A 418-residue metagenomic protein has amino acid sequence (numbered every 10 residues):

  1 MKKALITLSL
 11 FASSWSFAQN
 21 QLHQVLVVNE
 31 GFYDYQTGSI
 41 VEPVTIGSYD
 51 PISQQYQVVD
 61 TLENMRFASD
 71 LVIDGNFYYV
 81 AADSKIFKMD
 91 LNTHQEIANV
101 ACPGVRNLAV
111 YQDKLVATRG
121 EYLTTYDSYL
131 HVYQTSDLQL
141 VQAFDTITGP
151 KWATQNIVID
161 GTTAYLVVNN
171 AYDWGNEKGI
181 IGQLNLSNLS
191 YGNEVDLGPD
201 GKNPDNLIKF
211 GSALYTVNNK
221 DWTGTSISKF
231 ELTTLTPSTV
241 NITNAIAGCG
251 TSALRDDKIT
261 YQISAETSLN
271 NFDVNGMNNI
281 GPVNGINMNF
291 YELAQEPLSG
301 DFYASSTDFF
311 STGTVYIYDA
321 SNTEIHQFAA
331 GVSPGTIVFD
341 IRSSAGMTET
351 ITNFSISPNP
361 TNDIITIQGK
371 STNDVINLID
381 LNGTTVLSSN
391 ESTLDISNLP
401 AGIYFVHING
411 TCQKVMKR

Functional and structural regions predicted by a protein language model:
Q36-E42, A81, Y122-S128, Y172-G179 (+3 more regions): Short, solvent-exposed loop/turn segments at conserved positions within beta-propeller repeat blades
P51-S53, D90-H94, Q134-L138, N185-L189 (+3 more regions): Short loop/turn segments that connect beta-strands within beta-propeller blades
Q54-E63, H94-V100, Q139-I147, S190-L197 (+3 more regions): A short beta-strand motif characteristic of beta-propeller blades
N64-D74, P103-Q112, G149-I159, P199-F210 (+3 more regions): Repeated scaffold domains used in trafficking and secretory/extracellular systems, primarily beta-propellers
D308, T312-S343: Blade-level signature of beta-propeller repeat domains, shared across WD40, Kelch, NHL, RCC1 and BNR/Asp-box propellers
D340-S357, D363, T385: Residue-level detector of functionally pivotal "anchor" positions at catalytic/ligand-binding pockets or at interdomain
L378-V386, Y404: Short, glycine-anchored, charge-dense loop/turn motifs used at functional sites
I403-R418: C-terminal tail/sorting-segment detector
